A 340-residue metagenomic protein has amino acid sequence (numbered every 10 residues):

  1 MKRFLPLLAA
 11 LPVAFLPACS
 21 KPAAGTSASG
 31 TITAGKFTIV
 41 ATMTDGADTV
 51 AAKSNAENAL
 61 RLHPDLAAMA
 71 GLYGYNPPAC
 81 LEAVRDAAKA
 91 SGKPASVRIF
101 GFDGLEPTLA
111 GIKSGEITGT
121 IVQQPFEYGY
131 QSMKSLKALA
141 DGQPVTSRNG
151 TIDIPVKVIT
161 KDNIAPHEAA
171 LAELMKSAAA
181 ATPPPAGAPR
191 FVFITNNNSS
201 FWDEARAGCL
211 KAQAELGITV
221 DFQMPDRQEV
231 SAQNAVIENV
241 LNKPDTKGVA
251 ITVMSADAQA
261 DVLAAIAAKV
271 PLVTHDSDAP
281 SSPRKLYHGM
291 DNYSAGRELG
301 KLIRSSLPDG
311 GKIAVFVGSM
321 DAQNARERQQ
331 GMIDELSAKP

Functional and structural regions predicted by a protein language model:
M1-L8: Bacterial N-terminal signal peptides that target proteins for export
L8-F15: Bacterial N-terminal signal peptides
C19-P340: A residue-level marker of the well-folded mature domains of exported/periplasmic proteins
